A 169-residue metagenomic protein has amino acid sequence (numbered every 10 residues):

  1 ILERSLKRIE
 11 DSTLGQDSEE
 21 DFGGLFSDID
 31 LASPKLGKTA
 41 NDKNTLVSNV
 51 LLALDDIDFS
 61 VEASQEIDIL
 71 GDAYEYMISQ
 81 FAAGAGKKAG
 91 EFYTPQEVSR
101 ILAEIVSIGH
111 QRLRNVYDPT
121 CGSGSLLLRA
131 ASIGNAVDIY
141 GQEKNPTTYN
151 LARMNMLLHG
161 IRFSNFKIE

Functional and structural regions predicted by a protein language model:
I1-V106, K167-I168: Non-catalytic, mostly N-terminal accessory regions of nucleic-acid modification and defense proteins
K88-E169: Conserved S-adenosyl-L-methionine
